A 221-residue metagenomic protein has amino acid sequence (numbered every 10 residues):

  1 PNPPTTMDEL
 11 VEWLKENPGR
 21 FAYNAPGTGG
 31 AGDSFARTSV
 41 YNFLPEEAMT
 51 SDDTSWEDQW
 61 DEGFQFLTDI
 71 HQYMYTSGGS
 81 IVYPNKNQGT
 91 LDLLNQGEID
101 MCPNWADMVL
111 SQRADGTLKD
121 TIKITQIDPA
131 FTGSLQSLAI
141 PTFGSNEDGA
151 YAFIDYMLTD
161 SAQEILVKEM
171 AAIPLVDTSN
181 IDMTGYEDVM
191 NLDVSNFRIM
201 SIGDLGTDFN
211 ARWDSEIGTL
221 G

Functional and structural regions predicted by a protein language model:
P1, G27-A31, D107-L110, P129-T132 (+2 more regions): Solvent-exposed loop/turn segments at secondary-structure junctions within structured extracellular/periplasmic domains
P1-G89: Extracytoplasmic ligand-binding site segments that recognize negatively charged/polar headgroups
N17-F21, Q72-Y75, Q96-D100, L118-I122 (+1 more regions): Loop/turn elements at helix/coil->beta-strand transitions in domains of secreted/extracellular proteins
L67-I70, L118-A139: Periplasmic-binding protein-like
N87-E98, C102: Short helices/loops that flank or line small-molecule/ion binding pockets
D92, L192-G221: Conserved C-terminal helix/tail region of periplasmic/extracytoplasmic solute-binding proteins
P103-D120: A ligand-binding cleft/hinge motif common to bilobed small-molecule-binding domains
F131-M200: Mature extracytoplasmic/periplasmic domains
